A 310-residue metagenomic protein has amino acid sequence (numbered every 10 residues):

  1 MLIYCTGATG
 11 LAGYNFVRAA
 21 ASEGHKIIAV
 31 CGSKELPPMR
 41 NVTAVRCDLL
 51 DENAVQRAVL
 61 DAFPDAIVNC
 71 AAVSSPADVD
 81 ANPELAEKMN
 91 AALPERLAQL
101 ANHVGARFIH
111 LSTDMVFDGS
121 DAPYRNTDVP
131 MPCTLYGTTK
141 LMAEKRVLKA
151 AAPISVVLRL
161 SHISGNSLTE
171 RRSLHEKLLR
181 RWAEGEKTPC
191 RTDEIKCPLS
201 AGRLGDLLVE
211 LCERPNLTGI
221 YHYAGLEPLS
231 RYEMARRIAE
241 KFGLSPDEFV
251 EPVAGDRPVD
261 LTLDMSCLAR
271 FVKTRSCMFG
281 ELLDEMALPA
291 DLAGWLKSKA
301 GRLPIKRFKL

Functional and structural regions predicted by a protein language model:
M1-E23: N-terminal Rossmann NAD(P)H-binding glycine-rich loop of SDR-like oxidoreductase domains
T6, C190-I195, Y221-P228, F271: Glycine-rich Rossmann NAD(P)(H)-binding loop
L36, S230-R231, E251-C267, V272 (+1 more regions): Active-site loop of classical SDR/Rossmann-like NAD(P)-dependent oxidoreductases, centered on the catalytic Tyr-X3-Lys
R46-M89, N102: NAD(P)H-binding glycine-rich loop region in Rossmannoid oxidoreductase-like domains and their noncatalytic homologs
K88, A92-L93, V116-L158, H162-G165: Catalytic helix-loop patch of NAD(P)-dependent Rossmann-fold dehydrogenases
K145-I195: NAD(P)-dependent short-chain dehydrogenase/reductase
E176-T188, I195-Y223: Alpha-helical substrate-binding/gating segment
L207, R214-G255, V259-D260, A293-L310: Mid/C-terminal beta-alpha module of Rossmann-like enzyme folds, strongest in SDR-family dehydrogenases/epimerases
